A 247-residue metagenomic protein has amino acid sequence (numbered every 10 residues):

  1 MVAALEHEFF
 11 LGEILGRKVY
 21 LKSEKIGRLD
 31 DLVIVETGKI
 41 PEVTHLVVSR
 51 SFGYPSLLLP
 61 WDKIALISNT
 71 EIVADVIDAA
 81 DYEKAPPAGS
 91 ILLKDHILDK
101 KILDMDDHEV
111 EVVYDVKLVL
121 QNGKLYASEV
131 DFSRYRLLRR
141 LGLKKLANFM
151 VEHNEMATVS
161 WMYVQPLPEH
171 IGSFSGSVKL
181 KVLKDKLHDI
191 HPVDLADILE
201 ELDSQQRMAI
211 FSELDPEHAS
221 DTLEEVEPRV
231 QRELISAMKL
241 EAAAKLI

Functional and structural regions predicted by a protein language model:
M1, V33, D78-A79, E83-K84: Intrinsically disordered, low-complexity boundary segments flanking structured domains
V2-E6, L21, I34-T70, V130-S133: Basic, polyanion-binding surface patches
V2-L21, A85-L98: Short acidic/polar N-terminal linker immediately downstream of export determinants
H7, G12, K22-K25, K39-P41 (+2 more regions): Edge/loop elements at the starts and ends of beta-strands within beta-rich repeat scaffolds
V19, S23-D31, V43, S236: N-terminal intrinsically disordered, low-complexity, charge/repeat-rich segments that act as generic
Y20-R28, S56-P60, I91-L92, M105-E109: Short coil-to-beta-strand transition motifs
L32-V33, V116: A generic structural motif
S51, W61-T70, A74, A80-L92 (+3 more regions): Hydrophobic packing positions in regular secondary-structure scaffolds
